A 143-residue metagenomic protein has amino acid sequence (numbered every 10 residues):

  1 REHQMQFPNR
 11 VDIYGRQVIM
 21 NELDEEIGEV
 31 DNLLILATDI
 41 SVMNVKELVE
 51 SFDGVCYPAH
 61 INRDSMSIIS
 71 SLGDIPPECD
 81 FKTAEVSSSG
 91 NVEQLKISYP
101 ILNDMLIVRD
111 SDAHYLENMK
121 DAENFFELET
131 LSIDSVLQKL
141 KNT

Functional and structural regions predicted by a protein language model:
R1-N9, R16-V18, E22, L33-L34 (+3 more regions): Charged catalytic cores and adjacent phosphate/nucleic-acid-binding surfaces used for phosphate/nucleic-acid chemistry
E25-T38: Surface-exposed cleft-lining segments at the edges of enzyme active sites
G28, G54-Y57: Divalent metal-dependent hydrolysis catalytic cores, especially in the metallo-beta-lactamase
T38-L48: Phosphate-interacting basic helix/loop segments used at nucleotide- and nucleic-acid interfaces
